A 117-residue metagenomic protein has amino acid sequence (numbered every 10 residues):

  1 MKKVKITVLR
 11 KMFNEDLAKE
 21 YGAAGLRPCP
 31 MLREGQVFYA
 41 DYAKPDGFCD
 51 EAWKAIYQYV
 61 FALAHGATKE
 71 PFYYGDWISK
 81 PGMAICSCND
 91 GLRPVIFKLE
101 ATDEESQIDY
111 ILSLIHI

Functional and structural regions predicted by a protein language model:
K3, V37-Y39, P94: Intrinsic-disorder/low-complexity, polar/charged segments enriched in Ser/Thr/Lys/Arg/Asp/Glu/Gln
K3-K11: A short beta-strand micro-motif
F13-K19: Short N-terminal binding/cap micro-motifs at the start of the first secondary-structure element
K19-P45: Short, flexible N-terminal segments of the mature chain
P45-K98: Acidic, low-complexity intrinsically disordered segments
L99-E105: Short beta-strand-to-coil "C-cap" segments at the C-terminal boundary of structured domains/repeats, marking
I115-I117: Conserved small/polar residues in nucleotide/adenosyl-binding loops
